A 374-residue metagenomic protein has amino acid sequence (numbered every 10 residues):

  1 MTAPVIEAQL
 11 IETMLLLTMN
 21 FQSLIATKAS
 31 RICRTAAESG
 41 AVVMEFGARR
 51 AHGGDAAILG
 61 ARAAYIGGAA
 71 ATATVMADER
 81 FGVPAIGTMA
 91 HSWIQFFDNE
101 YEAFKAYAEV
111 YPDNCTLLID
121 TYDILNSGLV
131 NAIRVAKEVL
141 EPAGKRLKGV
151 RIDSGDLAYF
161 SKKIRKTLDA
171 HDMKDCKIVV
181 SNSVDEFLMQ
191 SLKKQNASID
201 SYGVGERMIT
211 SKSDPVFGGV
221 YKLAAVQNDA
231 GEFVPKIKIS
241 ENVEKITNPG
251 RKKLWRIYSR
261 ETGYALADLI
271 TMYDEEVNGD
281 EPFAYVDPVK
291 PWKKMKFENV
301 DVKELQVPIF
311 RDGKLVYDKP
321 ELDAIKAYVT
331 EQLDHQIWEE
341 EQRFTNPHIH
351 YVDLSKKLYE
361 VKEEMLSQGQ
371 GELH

Functional and structural regions predicted by a protein language model:
M1-H171, V184-L188, K194, M208-T210 (+1 more regions): Buried, small/hydrophobic-residue-enriched core segments of structured protein domains
I86, V150, I178, D200-Y202: Hydrophobic residues within beta-strands of alpha/beta enzymes
H171, V184-H374: Gly/Ser/Thr/Ala-enriched C-terminal appendages of enzymes
S181: Short hydrophobic "strand-cap" motifs at the C-terminus of beta-strands
